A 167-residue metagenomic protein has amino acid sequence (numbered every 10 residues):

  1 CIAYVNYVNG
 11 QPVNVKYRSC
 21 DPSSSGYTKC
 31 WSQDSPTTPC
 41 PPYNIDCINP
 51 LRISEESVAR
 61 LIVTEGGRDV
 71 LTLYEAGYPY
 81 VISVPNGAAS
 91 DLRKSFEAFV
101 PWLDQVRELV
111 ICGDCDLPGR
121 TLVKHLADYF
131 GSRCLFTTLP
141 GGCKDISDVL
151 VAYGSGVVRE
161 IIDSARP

Functional and structural regions predicted by a protein language model:
C1, D128, K144-P167: Short, small/acidic-rich helices and loops at N termini and domain boundaries of DNA replication/processing enzymes
C1, F136-T138: N-terminal single-stranded DNA-binding subdomain of primase/primase-helicase replication proteins
C1-R107, V123: Phosphate-handling DNA/RNA-contact segment within nucleic-acid enzymes
V81, R133-F136: Conserved beta-strand scaffold positions in the cores of enzyme catalytic domains, especially in NTP/NDP-utilizing
V84-S90, C115, L139-G142: Short, acidic/turn-prone active-site loops that include or flank metal/cofactor- and phosphate-binding residues
T121-G131: Short, aromatic/basic amphipathic alpha-helical patches
